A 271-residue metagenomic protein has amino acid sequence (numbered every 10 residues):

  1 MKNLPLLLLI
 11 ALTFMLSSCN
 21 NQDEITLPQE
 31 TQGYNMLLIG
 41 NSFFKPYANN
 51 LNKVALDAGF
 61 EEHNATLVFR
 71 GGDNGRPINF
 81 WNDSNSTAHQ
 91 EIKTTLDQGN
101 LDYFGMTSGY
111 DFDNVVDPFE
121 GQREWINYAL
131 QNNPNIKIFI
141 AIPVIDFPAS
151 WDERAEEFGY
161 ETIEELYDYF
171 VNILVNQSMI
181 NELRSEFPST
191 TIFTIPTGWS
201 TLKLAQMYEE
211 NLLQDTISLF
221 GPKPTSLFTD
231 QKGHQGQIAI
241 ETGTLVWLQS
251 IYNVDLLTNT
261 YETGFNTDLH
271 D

Functional and structural regions predicted by a protein language model:
M1-P5: Positively charged n-region of N-terminal signal peptides that target proteins for export
L7-M15: Bacterial N-terminal signal peptides
M15-G33: Bacterial Sec-dependent N-terminal signal peptides
E30, S42-P46, V116-E120, G233-E241 (+1 more regions): Soluble non-cytosolic domains of exported or imported proteins
Y34-N35, I39, F43-Y128: Conserved SGNH/GDSL esterase-like catalytic core that processes O-acyl groups on lipids and polysaccharides
L67-G75, F193-L202, D268: Acidic helix-start/capping segments at beta-turn-to-alpha-helix junctions
K93-Q237, Q249: Alpha-helical cap/lid subdomain in secreted, periplasmic, or secretory-pathway luminal O-acyl-processing enzymes
K223-D271: Extended, basic/helix-rich recognition subdomains
